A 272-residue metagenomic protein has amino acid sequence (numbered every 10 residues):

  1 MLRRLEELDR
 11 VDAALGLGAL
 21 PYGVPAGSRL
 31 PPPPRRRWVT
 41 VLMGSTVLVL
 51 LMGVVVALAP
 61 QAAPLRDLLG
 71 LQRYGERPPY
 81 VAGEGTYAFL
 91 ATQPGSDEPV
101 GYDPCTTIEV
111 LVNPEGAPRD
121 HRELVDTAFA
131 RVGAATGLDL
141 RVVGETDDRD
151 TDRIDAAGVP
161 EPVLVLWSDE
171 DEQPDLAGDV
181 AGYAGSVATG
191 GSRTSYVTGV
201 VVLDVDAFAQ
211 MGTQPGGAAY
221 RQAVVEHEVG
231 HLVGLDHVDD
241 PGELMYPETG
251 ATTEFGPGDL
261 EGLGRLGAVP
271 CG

Functional and structural regions predicted by a protein language model:
M1-P118, A184-R193: Disordered inhibitory propeptide/activation segment of secreted metzincin zinc metalloprotease zymogens, centered on
D12-G18, R35-R66, V187-Y220, L235-G272: Metalloprotease/metallohydrolase-associated module, dominated by Zn2+-dependent proteases
G101-Y102, I154-A157, E254: Short glycine-biased active-site loop of nucleotidyltransferases that positions the nucleotide triphosphate and helps
V112-G116, G144-D147, D169, V205-A207 (+2 more regions): A mature extracytoplasmic/lumenal domain signature
R122-V224: Metzincin-family zinc-dependent endopeptidase catalytic domain
G133-T136, V233, G267: Protein kinase-like catalytic domain
V224-L232: Catalytic glutamate of the conserved HExxH
